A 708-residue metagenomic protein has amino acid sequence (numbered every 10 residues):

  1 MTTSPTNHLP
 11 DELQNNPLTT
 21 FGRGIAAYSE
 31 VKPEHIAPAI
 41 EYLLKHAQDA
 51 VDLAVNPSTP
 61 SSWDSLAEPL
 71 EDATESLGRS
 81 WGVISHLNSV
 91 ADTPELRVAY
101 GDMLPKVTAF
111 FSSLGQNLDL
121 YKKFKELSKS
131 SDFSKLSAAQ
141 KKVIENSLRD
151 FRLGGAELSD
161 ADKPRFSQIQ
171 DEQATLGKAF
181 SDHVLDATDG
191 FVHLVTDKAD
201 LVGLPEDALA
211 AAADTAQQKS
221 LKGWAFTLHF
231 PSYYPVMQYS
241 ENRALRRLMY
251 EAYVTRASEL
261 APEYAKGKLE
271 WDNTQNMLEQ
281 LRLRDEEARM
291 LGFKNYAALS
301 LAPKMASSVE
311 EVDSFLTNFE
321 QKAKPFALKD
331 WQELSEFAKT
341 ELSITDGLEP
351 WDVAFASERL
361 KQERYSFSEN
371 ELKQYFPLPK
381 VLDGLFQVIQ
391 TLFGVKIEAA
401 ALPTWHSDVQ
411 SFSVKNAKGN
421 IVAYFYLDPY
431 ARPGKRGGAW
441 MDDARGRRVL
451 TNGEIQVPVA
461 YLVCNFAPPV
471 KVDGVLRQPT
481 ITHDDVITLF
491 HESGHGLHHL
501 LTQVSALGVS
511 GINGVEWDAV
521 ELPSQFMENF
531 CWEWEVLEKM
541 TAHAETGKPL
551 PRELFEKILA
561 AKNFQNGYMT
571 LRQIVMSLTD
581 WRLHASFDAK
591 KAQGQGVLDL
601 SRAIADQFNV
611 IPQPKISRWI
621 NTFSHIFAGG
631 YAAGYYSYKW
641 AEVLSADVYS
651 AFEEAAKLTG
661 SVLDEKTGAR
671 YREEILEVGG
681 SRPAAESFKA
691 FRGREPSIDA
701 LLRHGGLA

Functional and structural regions predicted by a protein language model:
T2-L204, F652, G660: N-terminal helix-rich structural modules
S4-H35, Y42, A225, K380 (+8 more regions): C-terminal, non-catalytic "cap/extension" segments appended to globular domains
T20-H35, I84-M103, K125-Q168, T227-T274 (+6 more regions): Short His/Asp/Glu-rich catalytic/ion-coordination signatures at enzyme active sites or charged loops
K45, D49, L53-P60, S76-T93 (+26 more regions): Intrinsically disordered or highly flexible coil/loop and linker segments, enriched in small and charged/polar residues
E75-H86, R149, E251, V353-K361 (+2 more regions): Short, hydrophobic/amphipathic alpha-helical patches that form generic packing surfaces within helical domains
P105-T108, K219, A244, S407: Conserved N-terminal architectural modules of multi-subunit, DNA-dependent RNA polymerase core subunits
A139, V143-E145, S167, E172-K178 (+11 more regions): Active-site-proximal, well-structured secondary-structure segments within enzyme catalytic domains
A467-F490: Short pre-active-site segment immediately N-terminal to the catalytic Zn-binding motif
